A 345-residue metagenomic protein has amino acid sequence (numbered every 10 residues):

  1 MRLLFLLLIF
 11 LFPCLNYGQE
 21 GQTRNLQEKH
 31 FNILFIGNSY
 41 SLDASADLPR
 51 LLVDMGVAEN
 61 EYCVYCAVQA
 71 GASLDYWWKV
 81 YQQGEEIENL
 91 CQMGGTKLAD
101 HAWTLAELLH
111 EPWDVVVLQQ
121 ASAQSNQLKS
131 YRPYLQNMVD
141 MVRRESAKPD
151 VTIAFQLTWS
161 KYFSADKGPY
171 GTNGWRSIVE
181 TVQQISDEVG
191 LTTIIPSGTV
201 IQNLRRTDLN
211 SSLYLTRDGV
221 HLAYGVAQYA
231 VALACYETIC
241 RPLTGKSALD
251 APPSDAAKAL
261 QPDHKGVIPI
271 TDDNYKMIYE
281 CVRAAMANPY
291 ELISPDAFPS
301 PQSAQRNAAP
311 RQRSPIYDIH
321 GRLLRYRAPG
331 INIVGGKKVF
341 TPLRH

Functional and structural regions predicted by a protein language model:
L3-F12: Sec-dependent N-terminal signal peptides
Q19-V57, P269, N274, I278-C281 (+1 more regions): N-terminal module-boundary/linker segments of secreted carbohydrate-active enzymes
L34-I36, A67, Q156: Short hydrophobic segments within beta-strands
L42-R132: Conserved SGNH/GDSL esterase-like catalytic core that processes O-acyl groups on lipids and polysaccharides
A102-Q228, E237, L243: Alpha-helical cap/lid subdomain in secreted, periplasmic, or secretory-pathway luminal O-acyl-processing enzymes
G219-L222, V226-P299: Conserved catalytic region of serine esterases and O-acyltransferases that act on ester linkages in lipids
S294-H320: Residue-level detector of functionally pivotal "anchor" positions at catalytic/ligand-binding pockets or at interdomain
I331-H345: C-terminal tail/sorting-segment detector
